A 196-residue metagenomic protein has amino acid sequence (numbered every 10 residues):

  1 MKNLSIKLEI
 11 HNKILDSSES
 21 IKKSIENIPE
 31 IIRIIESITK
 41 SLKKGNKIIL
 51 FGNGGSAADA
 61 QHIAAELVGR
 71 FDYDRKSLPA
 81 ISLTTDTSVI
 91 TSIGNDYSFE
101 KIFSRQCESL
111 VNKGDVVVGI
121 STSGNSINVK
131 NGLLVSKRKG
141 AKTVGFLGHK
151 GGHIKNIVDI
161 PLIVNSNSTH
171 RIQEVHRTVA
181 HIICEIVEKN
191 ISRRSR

Functional and structural regions predicted by a protein language model:
M1-E26: Generic N-terminal amphipathic, Lys/Arg-enriched alpha-helix
I6, N27-I31, S56: Residue-level recognition of alpha-helical structural elements
E19, G45-K47, K113-V116: Short, surface-exposed connector motifs at secondary-structure boundaries
K23-K44: A short, well-structured juxtamembrane/interface segment
I48-I49, T143: Hydrophobic beta-strand scaffold residues
S56, Q61-S195: Glycine-rich phosphate-binding loops that contact phosphosugars or nucleotide phosphates
